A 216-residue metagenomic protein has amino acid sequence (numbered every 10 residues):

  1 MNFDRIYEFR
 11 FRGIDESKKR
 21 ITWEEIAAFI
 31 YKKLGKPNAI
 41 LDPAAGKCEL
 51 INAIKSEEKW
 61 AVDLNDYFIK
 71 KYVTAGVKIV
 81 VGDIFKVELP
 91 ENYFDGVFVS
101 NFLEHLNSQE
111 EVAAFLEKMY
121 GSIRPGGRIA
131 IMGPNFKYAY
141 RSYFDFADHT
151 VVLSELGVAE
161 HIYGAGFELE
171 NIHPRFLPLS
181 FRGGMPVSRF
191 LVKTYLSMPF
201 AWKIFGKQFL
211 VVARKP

Functional and structural regions predicted by a protein language model:
M1-N92, G96-S100, L116, F209: Conserved N-terminal segment of class I S-adenosyl-L-methionine
K86, E104-H105, Y138: Active-site micro-motifs of SAM-dependent methyltransferase domains
F98-E110: A short SAM/SAH-binding and catalytic strip from SAM-dependent methyltransferases
A113-P125: A short glycine-rich, Lys/Arg-flanked "PGG" loop and its adjoining helix->strand segment in the class I
G127-G133: Conserved beta-strand signature within the Rossmann-like core of class I S-adenosyl-L-methionine
A130, E160, N171-P216: A C-terminal cap/extension of S-adenosyl-L-methionine-dependent methyltransferases that defines the acceptor-substrate
P134-A139, R175-L177: Short "lid" loop at the C-terminus of a central beta-strand within the Rossmann-like core of SAM-dependent
S142-G157: Acceptor-substrate binding/catalytic loop of class I
